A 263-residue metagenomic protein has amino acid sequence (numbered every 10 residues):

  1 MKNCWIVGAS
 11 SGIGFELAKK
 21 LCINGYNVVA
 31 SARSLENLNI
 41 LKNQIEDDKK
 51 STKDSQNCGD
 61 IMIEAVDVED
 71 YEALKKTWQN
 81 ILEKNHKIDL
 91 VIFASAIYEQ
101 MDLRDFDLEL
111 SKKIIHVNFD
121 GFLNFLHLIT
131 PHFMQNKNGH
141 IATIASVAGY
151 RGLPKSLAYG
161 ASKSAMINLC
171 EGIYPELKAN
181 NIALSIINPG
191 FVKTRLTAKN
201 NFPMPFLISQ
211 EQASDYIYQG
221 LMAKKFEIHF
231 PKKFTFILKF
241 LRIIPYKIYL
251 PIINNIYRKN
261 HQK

Functional and structural regions predicted by a protein language model:
S10-S11: Conserved glycine-rich cofactor-binding loop
N24-L41: Conserved glycine-rich Rossmann-like NAD(P)H-binding loop of the short-chain dehydrogenase/reductase
A94-E99: Conserved NAD(P)H cofactor-binding loop of Rossmann-fold oxidoreductase domains
D102-L103, L110-I115: Substrate-binding pocket helix/loop in short-chain dehydrogenase/reductase
L126, S162: Active-site helix of classical SDR
S146: Residue(s) in the substrate-gating loop at a strand-loop-helix junction that position the organic substrate next
I186, F202-I237: C-terminal helical subdomain
